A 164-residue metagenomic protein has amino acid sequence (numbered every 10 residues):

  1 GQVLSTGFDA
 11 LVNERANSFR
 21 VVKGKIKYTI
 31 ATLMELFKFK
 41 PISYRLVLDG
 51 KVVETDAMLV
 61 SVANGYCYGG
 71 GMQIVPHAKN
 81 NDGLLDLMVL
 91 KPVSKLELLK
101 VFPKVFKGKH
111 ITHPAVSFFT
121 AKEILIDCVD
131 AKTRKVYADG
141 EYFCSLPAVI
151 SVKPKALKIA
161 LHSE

Functional and structural regions predicted by a protein language model:
G1-E164: Long C-terminal subdomains/extensions of small-metabolite kinases
